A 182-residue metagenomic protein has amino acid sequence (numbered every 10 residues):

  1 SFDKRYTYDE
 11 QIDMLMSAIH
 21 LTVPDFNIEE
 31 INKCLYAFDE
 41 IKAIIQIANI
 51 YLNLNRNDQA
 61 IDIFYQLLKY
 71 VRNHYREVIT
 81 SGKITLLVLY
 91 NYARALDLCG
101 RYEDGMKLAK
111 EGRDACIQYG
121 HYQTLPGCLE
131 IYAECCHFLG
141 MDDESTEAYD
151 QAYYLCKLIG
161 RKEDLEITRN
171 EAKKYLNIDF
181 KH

Functional and structural regions predicted by a protein language model:
F2, D39, I45-Q46, I84 (+4 more regions): "A position-specific structural signal for the A-helix of alpha-solenoid helical repeats
R5-Y6, L54, C99, Y119 (+3 more regions): Structural motif corresponding to the intra-repeat A-B loop/turn of tetratricopeptide repeats
Y8-D9, N57, Y102, Y122 (+1 more regions): TPR-repeat structural position
M16-E29, D62-E77, A109-H121, D150-R161: Amphipathic alpha-helical segments of tetratricopeptide repeats
L35, K42, T80-L87, G127 (+2 more regions): Residue register of alpha-helical TPR repeats
